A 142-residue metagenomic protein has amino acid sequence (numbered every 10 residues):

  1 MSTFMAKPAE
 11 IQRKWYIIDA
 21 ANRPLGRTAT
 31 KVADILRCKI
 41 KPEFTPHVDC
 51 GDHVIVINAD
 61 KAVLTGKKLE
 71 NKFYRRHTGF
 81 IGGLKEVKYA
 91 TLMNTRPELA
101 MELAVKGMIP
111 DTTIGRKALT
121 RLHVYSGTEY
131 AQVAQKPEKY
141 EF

Functional and structural regions predicted by a protein language model:
M1-L103, T113, A131-F142: Ribosome large-subunit tunnel/peptidyl-transferase-proximal elements
E102, I109-Y125, A131: C-terminal structural segments of small proteins and small subunits
